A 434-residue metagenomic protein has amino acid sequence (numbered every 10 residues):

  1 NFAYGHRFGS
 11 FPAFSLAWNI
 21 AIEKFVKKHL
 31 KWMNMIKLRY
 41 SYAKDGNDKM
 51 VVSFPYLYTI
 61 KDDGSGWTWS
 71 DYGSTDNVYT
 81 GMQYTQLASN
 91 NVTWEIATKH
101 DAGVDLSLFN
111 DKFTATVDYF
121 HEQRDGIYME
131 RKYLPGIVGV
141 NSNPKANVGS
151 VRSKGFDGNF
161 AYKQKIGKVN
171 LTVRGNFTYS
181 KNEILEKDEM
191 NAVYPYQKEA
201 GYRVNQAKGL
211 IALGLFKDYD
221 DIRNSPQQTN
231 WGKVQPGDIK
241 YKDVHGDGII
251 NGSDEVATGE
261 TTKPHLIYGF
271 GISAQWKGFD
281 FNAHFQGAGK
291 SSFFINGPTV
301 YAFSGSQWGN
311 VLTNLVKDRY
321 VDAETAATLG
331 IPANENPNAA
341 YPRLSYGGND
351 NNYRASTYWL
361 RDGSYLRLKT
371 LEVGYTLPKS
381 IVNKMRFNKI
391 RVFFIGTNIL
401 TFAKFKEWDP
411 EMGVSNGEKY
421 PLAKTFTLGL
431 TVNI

Functional and structural regions predicted by a protein language model:
N1-Q206, G287, N351, A355-I434: Extracellular/periplasmic, surface-exposed regions of secreted and cell-surface proteins
V52-P55, D62, W67, K165-T262 (+1 more regions): Conserved small-residue
Q86-A88, D254-T258, H265-F270: Glycine-rich, charged/polar anion/phosphate-binding loops that engage phosphate groups from diverse ligands
D105, N230-W231, G271: Short, surface-exposed charged micro-motifs
T261-N296: Glycine-rich, aromatic-lined ligand/substrate-binding cores of catalytic and carbohydrate-binding domains
A288-R391: Extracytoplasmic gating/loop element in the C-terminal half of outer-membrane beta-barrel translocons and assembly
